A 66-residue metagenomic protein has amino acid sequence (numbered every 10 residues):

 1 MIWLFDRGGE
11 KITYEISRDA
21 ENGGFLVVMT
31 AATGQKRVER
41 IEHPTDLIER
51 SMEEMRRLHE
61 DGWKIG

Functional and structural regions predicted by a protein language model:
M1-G24: Short N-terminal "domain-start" leader segments that mark the transition from disordered tails or signal peptides into
D6, V28-A32: A generic structural motif
G24-L26, R37: Extracellular, repeat-based ectodomains that mediate carbohydrate processing or recognition
A32-D46: A short, exposed loop/beta-hairpin motif centered on an aromatic-Gly-Thr core
E42-E60: A short, charged, amphipathic alpha-helix used as a generic interaction element across diverse proteins
E60-G66: Short, charged, intrinsically disordered terminal tails
